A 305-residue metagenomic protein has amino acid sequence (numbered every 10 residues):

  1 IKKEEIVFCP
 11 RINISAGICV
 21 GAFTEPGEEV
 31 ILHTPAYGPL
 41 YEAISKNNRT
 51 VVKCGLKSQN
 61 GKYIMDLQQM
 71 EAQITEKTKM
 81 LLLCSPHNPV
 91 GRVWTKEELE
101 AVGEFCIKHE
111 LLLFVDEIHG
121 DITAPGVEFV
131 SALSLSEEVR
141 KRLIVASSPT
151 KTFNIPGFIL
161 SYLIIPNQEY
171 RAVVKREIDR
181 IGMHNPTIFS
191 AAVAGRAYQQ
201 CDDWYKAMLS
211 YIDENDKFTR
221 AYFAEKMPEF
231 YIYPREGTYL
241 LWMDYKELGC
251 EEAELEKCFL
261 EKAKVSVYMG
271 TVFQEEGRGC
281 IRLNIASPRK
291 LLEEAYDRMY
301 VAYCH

Functional and structural regions predicted by a protein language model:
I1-H305: PLP-dependent class I/II
